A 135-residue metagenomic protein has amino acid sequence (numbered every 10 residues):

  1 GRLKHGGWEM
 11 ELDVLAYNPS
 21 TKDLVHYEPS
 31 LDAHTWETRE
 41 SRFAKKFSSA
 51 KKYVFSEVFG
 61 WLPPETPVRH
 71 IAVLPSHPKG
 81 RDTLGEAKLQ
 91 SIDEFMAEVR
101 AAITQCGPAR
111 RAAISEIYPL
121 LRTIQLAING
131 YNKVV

Functional and structural regions predicted by a protein language model:
G1-V135: Intrinsically disordered, low-complexity Ser/Thr/Pro/Gly-rich regulatory segments
